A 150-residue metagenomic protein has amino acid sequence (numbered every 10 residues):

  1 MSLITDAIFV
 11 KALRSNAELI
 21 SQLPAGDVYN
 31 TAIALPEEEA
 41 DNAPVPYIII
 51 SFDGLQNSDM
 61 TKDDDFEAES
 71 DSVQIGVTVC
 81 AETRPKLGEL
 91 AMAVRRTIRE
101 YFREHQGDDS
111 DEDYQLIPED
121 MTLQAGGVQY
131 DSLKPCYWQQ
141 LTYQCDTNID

Functional and structural regions predicted by a protein language model:
M1-D64, H105-D108: Small/polar-rich, solvent-exposed N-terminal microdomains that initiate assembly or binding
M1-S15, L55-S70, S110-D150: Short, charged interaction patches at domain edges and termini
I8-A12, E89, A93-T97: Long, highly charged amphipathic alpha-helices
A43-Y47, S70-Q74, W138: Short connector loops at helix/strand junctions that flank enzyme active sites, especially segments positioning acidic
I50, V77-V79, Y143-C145: Preference for bulky hydrophobic residues occupying beta-strand positions in well-ordered beta-sheet regions
D53-G54, S70-V79: Active-site-adjacent structural patch at catalytic or cofactor/ligand-binding sites
V79-L87: A generic structural motif
R95-H105: A common structural junction motif
